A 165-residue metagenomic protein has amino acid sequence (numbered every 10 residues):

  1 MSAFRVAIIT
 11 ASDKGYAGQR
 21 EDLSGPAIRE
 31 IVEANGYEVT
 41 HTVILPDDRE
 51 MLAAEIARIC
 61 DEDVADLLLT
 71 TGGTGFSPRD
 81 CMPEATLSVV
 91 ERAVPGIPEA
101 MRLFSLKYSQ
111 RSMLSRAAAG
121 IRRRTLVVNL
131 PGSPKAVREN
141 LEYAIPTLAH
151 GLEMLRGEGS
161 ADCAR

Functional and structural regions predicted by a protein language model:
M1-R165: Non-catalytic beta/alpha edge segments that cap or flank active sites
